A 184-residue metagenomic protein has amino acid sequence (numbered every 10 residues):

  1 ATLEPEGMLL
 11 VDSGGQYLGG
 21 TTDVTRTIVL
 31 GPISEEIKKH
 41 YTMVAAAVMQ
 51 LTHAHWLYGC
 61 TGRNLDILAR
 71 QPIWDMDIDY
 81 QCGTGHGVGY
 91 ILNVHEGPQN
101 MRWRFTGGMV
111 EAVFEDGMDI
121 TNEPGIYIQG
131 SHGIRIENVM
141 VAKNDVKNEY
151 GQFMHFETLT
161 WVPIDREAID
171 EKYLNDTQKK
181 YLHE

Functional and structural regions predicted by a protein language model:
A1-E184: Active-site neighborhoods and metal-handling regions in enzymes and metal-associated proteins
